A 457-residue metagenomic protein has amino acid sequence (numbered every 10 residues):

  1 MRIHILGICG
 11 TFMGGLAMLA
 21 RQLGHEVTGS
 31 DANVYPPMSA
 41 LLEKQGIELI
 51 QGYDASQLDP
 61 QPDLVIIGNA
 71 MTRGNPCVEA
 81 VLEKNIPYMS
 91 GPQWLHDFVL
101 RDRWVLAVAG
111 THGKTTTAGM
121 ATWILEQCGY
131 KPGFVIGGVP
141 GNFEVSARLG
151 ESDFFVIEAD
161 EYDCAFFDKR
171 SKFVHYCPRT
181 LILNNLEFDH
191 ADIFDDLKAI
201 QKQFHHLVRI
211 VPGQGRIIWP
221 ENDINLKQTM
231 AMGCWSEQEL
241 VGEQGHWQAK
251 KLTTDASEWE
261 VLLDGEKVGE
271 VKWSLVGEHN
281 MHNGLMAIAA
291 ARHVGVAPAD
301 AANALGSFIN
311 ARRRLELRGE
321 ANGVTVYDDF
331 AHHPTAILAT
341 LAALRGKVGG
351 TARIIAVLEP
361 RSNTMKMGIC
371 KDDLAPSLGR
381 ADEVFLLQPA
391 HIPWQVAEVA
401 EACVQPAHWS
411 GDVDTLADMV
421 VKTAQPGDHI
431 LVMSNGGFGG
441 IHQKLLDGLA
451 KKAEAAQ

Functional and structural regions predicted by a protein language model:
M1-V34, M38, E43-L49, Q61 (+7 more regions): ATP-dependent carboxylate-amine ligase
H4-I5, L19, G91-P140: Walker A (P-loop) phosphate-binding motif
T28-S30, G129-I136, V241, H408: Conserved RecA-like helicase motor-core motifs
S39-K44, Q57-I67, M71-S90, H96 (+8 more regions): Acidic, Mg2+-coordinating active-site environments of NTP-dependent enzymes
G68, A107-A109, V135-I136, V156-E158 (+3 more regions): Short beta-strand segments
L149-E151: Conserved motor-coupling elements within RecA-like helicase/translocase cores
F154-C164, V326-H332: Switch II (G3) loop of P-loop NTPases
D163-C177, T335-A343: Switch II of P-loop NTPase G domains
